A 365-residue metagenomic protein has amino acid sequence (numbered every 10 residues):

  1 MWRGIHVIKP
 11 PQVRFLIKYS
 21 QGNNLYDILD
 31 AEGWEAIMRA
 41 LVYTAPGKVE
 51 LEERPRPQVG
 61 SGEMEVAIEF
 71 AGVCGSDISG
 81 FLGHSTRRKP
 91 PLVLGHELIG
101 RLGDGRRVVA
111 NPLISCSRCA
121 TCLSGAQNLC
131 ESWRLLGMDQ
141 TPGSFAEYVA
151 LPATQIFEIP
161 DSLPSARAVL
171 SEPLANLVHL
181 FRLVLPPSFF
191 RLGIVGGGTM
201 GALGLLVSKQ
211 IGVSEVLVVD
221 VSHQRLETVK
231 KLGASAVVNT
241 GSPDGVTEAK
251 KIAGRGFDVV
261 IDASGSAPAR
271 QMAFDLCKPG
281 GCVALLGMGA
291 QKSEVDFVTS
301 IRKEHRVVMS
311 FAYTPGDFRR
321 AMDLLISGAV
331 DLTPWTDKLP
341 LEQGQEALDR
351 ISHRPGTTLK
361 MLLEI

Functional and structural regions predicted by a protein language model:
R3, A267-A329, E364-I365: Glycine-rich phosphate-binding loop and adjacent beta-alpha segment of Rossmann(oid) nucleotide-cofactor-binding
K18, E35, Q271, P315 (+1 more regions): C-terminal hydrophobic helical "lid"/dimerization subdomain of Rossmann-like NAD(P)H-dependent oxidoreductases
G22, Y26-I37: Short, Lys/Arg-enriched N-terminal segments with co-localized hydrophobic residues within the first ~10-30 amino acids
D30, R107, L163-S242, T247: Mid-domain Rossmann-like dinucleotide-binding core that forms the NAD(H)/NADP(H) cofactor-binding site
V42-Q58, G75-R101, S124, C130-P142: N-terminal glycine-rich cofactor-binding segment
P57-A71, H84-L123, P160-S162: Glycine-rich beta-strand-centered segment in the early N-terminal region that forms part of a ligand/cofactor-binding
C116-V195: NAD(P)H dinucleotide-binding glycine-rich loop of Rossmann-like/cofactor-binding domains, especially the beta1-alpha1
A249-V260: A short acidic, Gly/Pro-enriched loop at the edge of an enzyme's catalytic core that lines a small-molecule cofactor
